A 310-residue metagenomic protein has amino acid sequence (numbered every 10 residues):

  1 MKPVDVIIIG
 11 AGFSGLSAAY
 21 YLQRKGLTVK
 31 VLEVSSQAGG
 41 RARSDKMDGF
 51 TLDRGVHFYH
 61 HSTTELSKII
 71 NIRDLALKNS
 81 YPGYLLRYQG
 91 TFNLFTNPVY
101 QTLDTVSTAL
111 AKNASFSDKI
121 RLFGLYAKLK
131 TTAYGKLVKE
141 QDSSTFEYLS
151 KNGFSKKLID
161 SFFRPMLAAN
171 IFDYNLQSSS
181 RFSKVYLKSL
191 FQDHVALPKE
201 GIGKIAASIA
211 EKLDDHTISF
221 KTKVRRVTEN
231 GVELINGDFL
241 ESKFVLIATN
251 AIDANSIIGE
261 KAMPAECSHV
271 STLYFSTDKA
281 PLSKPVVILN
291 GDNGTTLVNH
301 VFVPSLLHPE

Functional and structural regions predicted by a protein language model:
P3-V4, D215, E241-K243: Active-site acidic short loop of glycosyltransferases
V4-V31: N-terminal Rossmann-like FAD-binding beta1-loop-alpha1 element of flavoenzymes
S14, Q37, I252: Conserved Rossmann-like nucleotide-cofactor binding loop
Q23-M47: Glycine-rich FAD pyrophosphate-binding loop
D45-D53, Y186-F191: Short glycine/proline- and charge-enriched loop/turn segments that cap or connect secondary-structure elements
D48-K128, T132-K136, T145: Dinucleotide-binding Rossmann-like beta1-alpha1 core, especially the glycine-rich loop that anchors the ADP
T108, L125-R226, N230-G231: Active-site/ligand-binding neighborhood in enzyme catalytic cores
R225-E310: Mid-domain catalytic core of redox enzymes that form a hydrophobic substrate pocket/lid adjacent to a catalytic redox
